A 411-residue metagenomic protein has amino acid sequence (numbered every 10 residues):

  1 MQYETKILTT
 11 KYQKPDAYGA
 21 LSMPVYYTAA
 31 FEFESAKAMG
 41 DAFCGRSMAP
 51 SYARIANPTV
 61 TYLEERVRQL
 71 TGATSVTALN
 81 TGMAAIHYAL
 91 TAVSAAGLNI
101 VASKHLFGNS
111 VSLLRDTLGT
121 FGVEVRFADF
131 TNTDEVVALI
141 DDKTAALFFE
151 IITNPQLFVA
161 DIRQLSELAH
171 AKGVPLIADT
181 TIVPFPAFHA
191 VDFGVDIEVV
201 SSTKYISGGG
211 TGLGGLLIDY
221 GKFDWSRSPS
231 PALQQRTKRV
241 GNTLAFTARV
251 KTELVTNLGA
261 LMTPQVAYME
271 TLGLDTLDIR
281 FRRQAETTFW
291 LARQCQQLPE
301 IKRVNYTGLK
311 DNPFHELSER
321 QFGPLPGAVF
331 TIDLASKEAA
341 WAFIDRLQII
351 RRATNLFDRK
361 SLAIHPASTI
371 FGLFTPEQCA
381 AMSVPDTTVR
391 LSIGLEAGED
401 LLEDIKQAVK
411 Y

Functional and structural regions predicted by a protein language model:
M1, G97, R115-D116, K337-E338 (+2 more regions): PLP-dependent enzyme catalytic core of the Aspartate aminotransferase-like
M1-Y26, L217: Short conserved active-site loop signatures built around small residues
I7-Q13, V76-Q297: Conserved PLP-enzyme active-site core in the AAT-like
A30, S35-H87, N109-T117: Conserved N-terminal alpha-helix of the aminotransferase class I/II PLP-enzyme fold
G72, K143, E300-R303, I349 (+1 more regions): Glycine-centered tight turns that cap/initiate beta-strands
A146, P175, I197, R303 (+2 more regions): Structural preference for beta-strand elements that scaffold enzyme active sites
I218, T331-D333, S392-G394: Short hydrophobic/aromatic beta-strand micro-patches that form the beta-sheet surface supporting nucleotide- or nucleic
L258-A260, Q265, T276, F281-Q348 (+2 more regions): Conserved small-domain helix->loop->beta segment predominantly found in fold-type I
